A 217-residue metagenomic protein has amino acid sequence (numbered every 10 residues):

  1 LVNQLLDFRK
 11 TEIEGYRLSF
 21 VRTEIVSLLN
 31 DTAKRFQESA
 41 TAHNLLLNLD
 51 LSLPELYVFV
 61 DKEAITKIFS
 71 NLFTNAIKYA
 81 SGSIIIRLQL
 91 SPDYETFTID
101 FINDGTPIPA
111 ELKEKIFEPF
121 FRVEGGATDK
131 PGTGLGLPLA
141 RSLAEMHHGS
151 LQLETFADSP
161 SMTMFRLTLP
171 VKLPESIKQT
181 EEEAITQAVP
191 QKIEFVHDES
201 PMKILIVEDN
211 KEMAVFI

Functional and structural regions predicted by a protein language model:
R9-F20: Helix-loop junction within the histidine kinase core
S19-E24, T41, L46-L56: Conserved catalytic submotifs in the C-terminal HATPase_c
A76-I77: Short helix-loop "hinge" at the ATP-lid/N-box region of the Bergerat-fold HATPase_c
I108-F120: Short conserved segment of the HATPase_c
F121-P131: Glycine-rich ATP-lid/hinge loop adjacent to the conserved G-boxes
G136, A140: Short alpha-helical Gxxx[C/S/T] motif in the catalytic ATP-binding
